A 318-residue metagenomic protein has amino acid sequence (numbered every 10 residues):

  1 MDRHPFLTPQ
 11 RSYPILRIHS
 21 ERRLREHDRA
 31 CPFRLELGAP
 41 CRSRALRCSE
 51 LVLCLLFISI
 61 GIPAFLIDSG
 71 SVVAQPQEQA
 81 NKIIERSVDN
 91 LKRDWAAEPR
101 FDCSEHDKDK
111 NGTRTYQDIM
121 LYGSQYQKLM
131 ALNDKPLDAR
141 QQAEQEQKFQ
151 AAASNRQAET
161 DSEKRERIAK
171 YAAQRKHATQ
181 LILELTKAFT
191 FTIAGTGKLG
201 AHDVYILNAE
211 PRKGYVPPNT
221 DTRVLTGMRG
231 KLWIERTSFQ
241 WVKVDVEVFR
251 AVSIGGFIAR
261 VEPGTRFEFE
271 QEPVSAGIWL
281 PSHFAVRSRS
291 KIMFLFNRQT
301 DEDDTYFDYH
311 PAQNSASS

Functional and structural regions predicted by a protein language model:
M1-C48: N-terminal secretory signal peptides that target proteins for export/translocation
H4, R23, D28-A30, V52 (+3 more regions): Intrinsically disordered, low-complexity regions of eukaryotic proteins
P14, R25, A30, P40 (+3 more regions): Short amphipathic alpha-helical "recognition" segments used for binding
E50-F65: Bacterial N-terminal signal peptides
P63-A74: Signal peptide processing junction and immediate N-terminal pro/mature segment of secreted/exported proteins
V72-R229, T237-V242, E247-T265, E270-P281 (+1 more regions): Structured extracytoplasmic
